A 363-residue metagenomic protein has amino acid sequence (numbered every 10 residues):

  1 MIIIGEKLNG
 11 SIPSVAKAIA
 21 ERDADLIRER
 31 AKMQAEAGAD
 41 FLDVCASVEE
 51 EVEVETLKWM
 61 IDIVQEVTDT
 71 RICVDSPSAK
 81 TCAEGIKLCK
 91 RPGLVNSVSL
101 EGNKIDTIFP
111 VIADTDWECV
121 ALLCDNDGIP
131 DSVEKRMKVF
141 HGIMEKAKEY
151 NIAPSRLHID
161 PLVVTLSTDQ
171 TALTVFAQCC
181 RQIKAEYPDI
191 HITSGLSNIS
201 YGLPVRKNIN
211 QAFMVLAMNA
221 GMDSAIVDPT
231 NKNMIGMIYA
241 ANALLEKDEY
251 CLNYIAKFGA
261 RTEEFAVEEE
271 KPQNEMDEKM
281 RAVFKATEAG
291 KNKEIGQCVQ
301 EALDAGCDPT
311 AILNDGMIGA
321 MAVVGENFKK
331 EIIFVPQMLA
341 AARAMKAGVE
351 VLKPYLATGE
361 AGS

Functional and structural regions predicted by a protein language model:
M1-H158, V164-S363: Domain-level signal for soluble alpha/beta catalytic cores
